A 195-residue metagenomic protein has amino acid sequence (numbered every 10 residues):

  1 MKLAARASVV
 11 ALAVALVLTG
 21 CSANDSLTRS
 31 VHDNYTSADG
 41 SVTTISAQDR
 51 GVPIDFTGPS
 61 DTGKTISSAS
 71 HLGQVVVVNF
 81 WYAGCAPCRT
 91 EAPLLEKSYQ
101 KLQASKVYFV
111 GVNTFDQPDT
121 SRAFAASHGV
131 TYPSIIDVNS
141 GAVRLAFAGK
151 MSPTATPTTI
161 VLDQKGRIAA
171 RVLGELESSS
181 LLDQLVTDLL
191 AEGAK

Functional and structural regions predicted by a protein language model:
M1-T57, E192-K195: N-terminal targeting signals for export/organelle localization
S46-V76: A short beta-strand-turn-helix
P59, P133-D137: Short acidic-hydrophobic, aromatic-tinged amphipathic segments that line or gate anion-handling sites
I66-R89, L95, F109: Short active-site neighborhood of thiol/selenol oxidoreductases, capturing the structured segment around
R89-G129, S140-A146: Structural microenvironment flanking redox-active thiols in thiol-disulfide oxidoreductases
A126-V130, V138-A194: Thiol/disulfide oxidoreductase modules built on the thioredoxin-like
